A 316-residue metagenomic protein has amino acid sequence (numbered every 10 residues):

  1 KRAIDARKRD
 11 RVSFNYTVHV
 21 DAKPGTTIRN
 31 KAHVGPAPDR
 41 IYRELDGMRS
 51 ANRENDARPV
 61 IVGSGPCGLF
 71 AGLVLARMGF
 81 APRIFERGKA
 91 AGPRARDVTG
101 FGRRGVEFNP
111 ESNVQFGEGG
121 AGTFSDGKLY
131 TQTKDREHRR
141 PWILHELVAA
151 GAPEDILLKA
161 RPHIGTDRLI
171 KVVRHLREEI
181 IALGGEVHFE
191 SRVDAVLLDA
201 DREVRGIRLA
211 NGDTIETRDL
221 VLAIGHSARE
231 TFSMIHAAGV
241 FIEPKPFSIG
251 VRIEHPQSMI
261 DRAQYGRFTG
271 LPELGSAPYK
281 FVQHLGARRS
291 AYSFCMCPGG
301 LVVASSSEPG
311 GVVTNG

Functional and structural regions predicted by a protein language model:
K1-E146, A150-G316: Residues forming the flavin
